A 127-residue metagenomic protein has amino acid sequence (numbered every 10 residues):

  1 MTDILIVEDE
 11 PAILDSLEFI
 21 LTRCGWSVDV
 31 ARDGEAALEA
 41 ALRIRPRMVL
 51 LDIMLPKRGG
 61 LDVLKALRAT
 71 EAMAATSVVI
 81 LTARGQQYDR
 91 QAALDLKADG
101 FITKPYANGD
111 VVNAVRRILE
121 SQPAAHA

Functional and structural regions predicted by a protein language model:
E8: Conserved acidic carboxylate
P11-D29: Two-component/phosphorelay signaling modules centered on CheY-like receiver
L14, P56, A74, Q86: The feature encodes the CheY-like receiver
E18, D62, G85-G100, N113: Alpha4 helix (beta4-alpha4-beta5 surface) of REC/receiver domains from two-component response regulators
D33-A36, G59-K65: Acidic catalytic/metal-coordinating carboxylates
I44-L50, L55: Active-site beta3 strand of CheY-like receiver
Y106-R116: C-terminal output helix
